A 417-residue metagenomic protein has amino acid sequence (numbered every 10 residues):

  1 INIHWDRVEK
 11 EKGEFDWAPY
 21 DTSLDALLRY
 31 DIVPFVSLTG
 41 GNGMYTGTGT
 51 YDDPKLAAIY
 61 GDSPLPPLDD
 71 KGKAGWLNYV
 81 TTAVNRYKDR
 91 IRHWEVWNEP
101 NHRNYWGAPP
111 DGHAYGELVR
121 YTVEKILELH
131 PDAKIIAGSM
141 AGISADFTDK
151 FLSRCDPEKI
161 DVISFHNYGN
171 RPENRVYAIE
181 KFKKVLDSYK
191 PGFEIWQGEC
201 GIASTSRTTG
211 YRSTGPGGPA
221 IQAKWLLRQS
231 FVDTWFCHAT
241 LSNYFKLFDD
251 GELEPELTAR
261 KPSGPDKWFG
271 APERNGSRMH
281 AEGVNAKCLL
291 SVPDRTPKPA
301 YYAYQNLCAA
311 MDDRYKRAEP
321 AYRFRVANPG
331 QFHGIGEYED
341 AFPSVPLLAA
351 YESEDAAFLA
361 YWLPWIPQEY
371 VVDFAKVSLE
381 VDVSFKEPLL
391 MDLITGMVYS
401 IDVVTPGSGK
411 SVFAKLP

Functional and structural regions predicted by a protein language model:
I1, P34-L38, R92-V96, I135-G138 (+3 more regions): Hydrophobic faces of well-ordered beta-strands that scaffold small-molecule active sites in alpha/beta enzyme cores
I1-T82, E95, N101, V412: N-terminal substrate-binding region of glycoside hydrolase catalytic domains
I3-R7, G40-M44, N98-R103, M140-S144 (+4 more regions): Solvent-exposed loop/turn segments at secondary-structure junctions within structured extracellular/periplasmic domains
G49-V185, S206-R228, L257-S263, F374: Active-site cleft segment of glycoside hydrolase catalytic domains centered on the general acid/base Glu
T208-T214, P219-H333: Aromatic/acidic polysaccharide-binding cleft in carbohydrate-active enzymes
F324-S384: Carbohydrate-binding surface patches
S378-Y399: Solvent-exposed beta-hairpin/edge-strand motifs
D402-P417: C-terminal beta-strand-rich structural cap/linker in extracellular carbohydrate-active enzymes
